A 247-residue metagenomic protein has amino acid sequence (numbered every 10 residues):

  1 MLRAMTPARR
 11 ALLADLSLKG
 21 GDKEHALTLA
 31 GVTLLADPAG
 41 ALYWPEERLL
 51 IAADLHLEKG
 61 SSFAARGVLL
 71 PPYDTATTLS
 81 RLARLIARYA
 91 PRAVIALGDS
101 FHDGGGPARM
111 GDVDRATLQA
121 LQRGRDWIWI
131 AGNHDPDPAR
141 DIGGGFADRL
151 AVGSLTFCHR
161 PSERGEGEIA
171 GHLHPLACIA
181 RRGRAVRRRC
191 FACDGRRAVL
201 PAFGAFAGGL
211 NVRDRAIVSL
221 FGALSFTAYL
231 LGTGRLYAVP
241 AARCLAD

Functional and structural regions predicted by a protein language model:
M1-L16, D22-D247: Extended recognition/assembly regions associated with phosphoester-bond processing machinery
